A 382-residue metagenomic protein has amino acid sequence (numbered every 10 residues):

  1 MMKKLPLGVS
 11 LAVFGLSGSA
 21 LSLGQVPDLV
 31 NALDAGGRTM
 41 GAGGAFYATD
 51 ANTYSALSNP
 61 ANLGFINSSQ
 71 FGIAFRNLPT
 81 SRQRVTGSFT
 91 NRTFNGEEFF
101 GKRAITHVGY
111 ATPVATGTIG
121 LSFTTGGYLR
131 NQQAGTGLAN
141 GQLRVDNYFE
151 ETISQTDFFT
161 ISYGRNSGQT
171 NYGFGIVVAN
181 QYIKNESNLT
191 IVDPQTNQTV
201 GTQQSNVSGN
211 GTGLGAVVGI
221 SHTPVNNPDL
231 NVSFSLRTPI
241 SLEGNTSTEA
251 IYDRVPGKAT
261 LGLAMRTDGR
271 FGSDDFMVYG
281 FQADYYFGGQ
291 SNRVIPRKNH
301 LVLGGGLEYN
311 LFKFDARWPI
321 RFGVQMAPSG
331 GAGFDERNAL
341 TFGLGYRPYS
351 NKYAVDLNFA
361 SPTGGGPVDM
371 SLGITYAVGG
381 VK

Functional and structural regions predicted by a protein language model:
M2-K3, G15, F75, S81 (+3 more regions): Short, intrinsically disordered low-complexity segments
M2-K3, S58, L307: Residue-level micro-sites within transmembrane alpha helices that shape and flank functional polar/acidic positions
M2-S22: Gram-negative bacterial Sec-dependent N-terminal signal peptides
V13-F14, S69, T170: Alpha-helical transmembrane segments and their juxtamembrane interfaces
G18-T125: N-terminal, post-signal peptide beta-strand-biased segments of exported outer-membrane/organellar beta-barrel and other
L23-M40, A104-K382: Outer-membrane beta-barrel porins/channels
